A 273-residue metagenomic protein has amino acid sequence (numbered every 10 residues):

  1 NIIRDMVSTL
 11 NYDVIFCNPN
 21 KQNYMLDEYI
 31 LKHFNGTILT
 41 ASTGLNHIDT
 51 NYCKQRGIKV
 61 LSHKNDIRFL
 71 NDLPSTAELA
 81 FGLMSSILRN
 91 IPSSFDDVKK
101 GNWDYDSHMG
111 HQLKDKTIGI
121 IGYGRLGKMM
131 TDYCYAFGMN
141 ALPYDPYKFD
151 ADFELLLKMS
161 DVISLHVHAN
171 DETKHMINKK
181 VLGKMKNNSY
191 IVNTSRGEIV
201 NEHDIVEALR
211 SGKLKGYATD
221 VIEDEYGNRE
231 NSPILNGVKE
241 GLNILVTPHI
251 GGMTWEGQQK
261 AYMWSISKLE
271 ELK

Functional and structural regions predicted by a protein language model:
N1-P19, G138: N-terminal glycine-/charge-rich "phosphate-binding" loop or analogous flexible N-terminal tail
V7-L10, L31-K32, L156-S160, L182-M185 (+1 more regions): A short, aliphatic-rich alpha-helical micro-motif
D13-F95: Phosphate/diphosphate ligand-binding glycine-rich loop within oxidoreductases
P19-N20, T43, D161, H166-A169 (+2 more regions): Short glycine-/small-residue-rich Rossmann-like dinucleotide-binding loops
Q22-G36, E172-I191: Rossmann-fold NAD(P) dinucleotide-binding segment
K32-T37, Q55-K59, M139, N187-S189 (+2 more regions): A short helix->loop->beta-strand "cap" motif at the edges of active sites that frequently abuts
D66, N188, T194-K273: Rossmann-like dinucleotide-binding domain for NAD(H)/NADP(H)
D106-N187: Rossmann-like dinucleotide/phosphate-binding beta-alpha-beta segment
